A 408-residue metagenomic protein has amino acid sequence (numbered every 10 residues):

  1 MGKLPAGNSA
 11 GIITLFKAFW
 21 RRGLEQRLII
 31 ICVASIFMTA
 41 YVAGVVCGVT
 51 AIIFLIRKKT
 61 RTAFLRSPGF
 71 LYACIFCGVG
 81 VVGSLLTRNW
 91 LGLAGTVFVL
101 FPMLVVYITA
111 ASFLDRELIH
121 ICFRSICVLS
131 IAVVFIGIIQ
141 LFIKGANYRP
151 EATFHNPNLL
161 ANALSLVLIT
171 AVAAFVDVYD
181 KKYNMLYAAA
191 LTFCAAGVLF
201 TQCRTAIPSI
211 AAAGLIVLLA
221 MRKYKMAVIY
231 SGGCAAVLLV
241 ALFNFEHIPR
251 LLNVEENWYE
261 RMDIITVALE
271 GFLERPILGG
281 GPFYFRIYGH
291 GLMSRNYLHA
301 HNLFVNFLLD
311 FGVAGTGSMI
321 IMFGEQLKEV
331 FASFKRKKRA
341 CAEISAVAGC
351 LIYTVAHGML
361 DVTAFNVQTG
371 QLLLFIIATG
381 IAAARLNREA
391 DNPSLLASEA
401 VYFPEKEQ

Functional and structural regions predicted by a protein language model:
M1-R57, F76-T87, V99, T354-A356: N-terminal signal-anchor transmembrane segment
G2, I143, T201, L218-E256 (+1 more regions): A membrane-periplasm/extracellular boundary helix in multi-pass inner-membrane enzymes that assemble envelope glycans
V49-F54, V347-M359, T363-Q408: Transmembrane alpha-helices of multi-pass inner-membrane enzymes
T50, H120-A146, H155-M221, I321-E329 (+1 more regions): Alpha-helical transmembrane segments of multi-pass inner-membrane proteins
F54-T62, F76, G80-V134, T170-A173 (+2 more regions): Transmembrane alpha-helical segments and their membrane-water interfaces
L55-R61, Y183-L186, Y224, V313-T354 (+2 more regions): Hydrophobic transmembrane alpha-helices and their immediate junctions
A195, T266, N296-V330, A356: A conserved mid-to-late transmembrane alpha helix and its immediate loop/hinge that forms the functional core
E255-T266, E270-E274, L278-F311: Long extracytoplasmic/lumenal interhelical loops at the membrane interface of multi-pass membrane proteins
